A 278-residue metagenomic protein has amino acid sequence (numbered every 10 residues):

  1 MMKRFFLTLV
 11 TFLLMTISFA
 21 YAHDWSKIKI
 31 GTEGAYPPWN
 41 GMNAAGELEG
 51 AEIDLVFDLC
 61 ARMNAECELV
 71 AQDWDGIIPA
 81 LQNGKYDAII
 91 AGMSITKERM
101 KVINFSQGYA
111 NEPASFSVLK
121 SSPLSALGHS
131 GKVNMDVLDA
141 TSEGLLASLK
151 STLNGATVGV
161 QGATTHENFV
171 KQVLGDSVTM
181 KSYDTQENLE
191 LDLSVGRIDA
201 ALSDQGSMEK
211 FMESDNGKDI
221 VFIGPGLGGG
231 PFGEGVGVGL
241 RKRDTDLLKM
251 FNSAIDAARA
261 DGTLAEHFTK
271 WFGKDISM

Functional and structural regions predicted by a protein language model:
T8-S18: Bacterial N-terminal signal peptides
A22-I95, K101, D261: Extracytoplasmic small-molecule ligand-binding "clamshell" domains of the periplasmic binding protein/Venus flytrap
G34, N111-S115, Q205, E209-S253 (+1 more regions): Periplasmic-binding protein-like
I53, E68-P79, E143-L145, M180-V195 (+1 more regions): Short helix-initiation/N-cap motifs at beta->coil->alpha
F57-A71, T152-T157, Q172-T185, R197: A local structural motif
A65, S94, F105-V158, A163: A conserved helix-loop-strand patch within extracytoplasmic ligand-binding domains of the periplasmic binding
G76-P79, G92-K101, F169-V173, E187 (+2 more regions): A ligand-binding cleft/hinge motif common to bilobed small-molecule-binding domains
I255-W271: Periplasmic-binding protein-like
